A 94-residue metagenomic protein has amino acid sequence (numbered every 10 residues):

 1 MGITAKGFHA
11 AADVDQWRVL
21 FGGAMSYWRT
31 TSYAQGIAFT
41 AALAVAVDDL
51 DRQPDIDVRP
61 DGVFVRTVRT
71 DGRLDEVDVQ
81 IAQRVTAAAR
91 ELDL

Functional and structural regions predicted by a protein language model:
M1-L94: Long, contiguous binding/interaction regions
